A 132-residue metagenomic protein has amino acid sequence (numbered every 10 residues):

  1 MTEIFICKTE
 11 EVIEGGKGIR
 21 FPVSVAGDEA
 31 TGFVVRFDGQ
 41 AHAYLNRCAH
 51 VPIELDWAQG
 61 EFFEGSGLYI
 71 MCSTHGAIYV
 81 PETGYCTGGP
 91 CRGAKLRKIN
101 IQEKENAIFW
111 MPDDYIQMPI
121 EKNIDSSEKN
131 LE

Functional and structural regions predicted by a protein language model:
M1-G65, P81, R97-E132: N-terminal pre-ligand scaffold of iron-sulfur
A58-A94: Mid-chain, well-packed structural core segment of small domains
